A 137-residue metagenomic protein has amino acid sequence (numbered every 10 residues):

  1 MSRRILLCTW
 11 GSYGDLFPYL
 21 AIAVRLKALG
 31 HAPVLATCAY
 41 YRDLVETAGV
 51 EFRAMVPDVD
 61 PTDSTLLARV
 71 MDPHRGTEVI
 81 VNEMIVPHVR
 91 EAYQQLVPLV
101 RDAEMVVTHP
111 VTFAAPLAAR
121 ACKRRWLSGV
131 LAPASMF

Functional and structural regions predicted by a protein language model:
M1-R53: N-terminal subdomain of nucleotide-sugar transferases
R25-K27, A54-M55, M71-H74, R125-G129: Short, low-complexity, polar/charged sequence segments that are solvent-exposed and flexible
C38, P57, L131: Active-site loop/turn elements of alpha/beta-hydrolase fold enzymes, especially the short glycine-/histidine-rich
R42-D43, V59-D63, P133-F137: Short gly/pro/ser/thr-enriched loop/turn and capping motifs at secondary-structure boundaries
V45, S64, A121: Short acidic, glycine/serine/threonine-rich loops at helix termini
E51-E104: Phosphate/nucleotide-donor binding subsite
P87-F137: Conserved nucleotide-sugar donor-interacting segment of glycosyltransferase catalytic cores, predominantly GT-B
